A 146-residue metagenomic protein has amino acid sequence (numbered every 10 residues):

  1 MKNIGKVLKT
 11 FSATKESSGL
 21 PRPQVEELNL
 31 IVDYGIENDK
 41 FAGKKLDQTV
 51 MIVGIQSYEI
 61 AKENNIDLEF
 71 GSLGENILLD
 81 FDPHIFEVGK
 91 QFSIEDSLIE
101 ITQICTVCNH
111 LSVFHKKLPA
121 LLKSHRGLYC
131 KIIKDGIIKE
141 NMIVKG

Functional and structural regions predicted by a protein language model:
M1-I94, L98, Q103: Electropositive, beta-rich accessory/interaction domains or terminal extensions that provide binding surfaces
N64-N76, S112-G127: Short, basic/aromatic beta-hairpin or loop at an interaction surface
Q91, S112-V113, M142: Short, charged, solvent-exposed linker or helix-capping segments at domain edges/interfaces that act as flexible hinges
L98-T102, A120-I132: Active-site scaffold segments
V107-C108: Short, surface-exposed beta-strand-loop junctions and turns on beta-sheet-rich folds
G127-G146: Well-ordered alpha/beta subsegment
